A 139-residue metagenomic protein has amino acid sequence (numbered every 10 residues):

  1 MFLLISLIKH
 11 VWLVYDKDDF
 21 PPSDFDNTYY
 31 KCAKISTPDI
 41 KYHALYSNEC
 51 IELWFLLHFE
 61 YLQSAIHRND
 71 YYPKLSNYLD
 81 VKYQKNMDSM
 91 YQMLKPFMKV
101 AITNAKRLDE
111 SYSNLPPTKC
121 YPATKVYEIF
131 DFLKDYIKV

Functional and structural regions predicted by a protein language model:
F2-W12, K17-V139: C-terminal accessory helical subdomains adjacent to catalytic cores in phosphodiester- and nucleotide-handling enzymes
